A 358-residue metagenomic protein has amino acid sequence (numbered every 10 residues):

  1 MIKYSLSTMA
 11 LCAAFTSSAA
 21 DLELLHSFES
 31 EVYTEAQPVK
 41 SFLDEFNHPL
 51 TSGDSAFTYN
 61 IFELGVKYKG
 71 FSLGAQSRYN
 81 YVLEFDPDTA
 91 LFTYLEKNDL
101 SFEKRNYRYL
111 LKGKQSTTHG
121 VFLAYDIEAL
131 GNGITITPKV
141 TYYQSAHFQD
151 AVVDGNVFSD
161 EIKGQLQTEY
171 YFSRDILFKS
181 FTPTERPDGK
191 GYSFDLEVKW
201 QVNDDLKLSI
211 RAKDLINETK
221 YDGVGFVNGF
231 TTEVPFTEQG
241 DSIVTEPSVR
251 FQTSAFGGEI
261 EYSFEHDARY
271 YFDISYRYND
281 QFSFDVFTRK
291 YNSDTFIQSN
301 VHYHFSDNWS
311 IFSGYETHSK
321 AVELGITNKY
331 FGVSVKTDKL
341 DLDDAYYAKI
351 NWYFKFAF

Functional and structural regions predicted by a protein language model:
I2-T8: Sec-dependent signal peptide recognition, specifically the positively charged N-region followed immediately by
A14-S17: N-terminal signal peptide c-region/cleavage motif recognized by signal peptidases
A20-H26, K69-A75, N132-V140, F194 (+4 more regions): Transmembrane beta-strands of outer-membrane beta-barrel proteins
D21-T184, N228-S248, K336, L340-F358: A subset of solvent-exposed loop/turn segments in beta-rich extracellular surface proteins, enriched in glycine
F57-Y59, S116-G120, G189-S193, D267 (+3 more regions): Membrane-spanning beta-strands of outer-membrane beta-barrel proteins
L91-E96, V121, G191-S193, S275 (+1 more regions): Surface-exposed extracellular loop regions of Gram-negative outer-membrane beta-barrel proteins
V157-N228: Loop-centered beta-sheet repeat module
G223-F358: Outer membrane beta-barrel transmembrane domains
